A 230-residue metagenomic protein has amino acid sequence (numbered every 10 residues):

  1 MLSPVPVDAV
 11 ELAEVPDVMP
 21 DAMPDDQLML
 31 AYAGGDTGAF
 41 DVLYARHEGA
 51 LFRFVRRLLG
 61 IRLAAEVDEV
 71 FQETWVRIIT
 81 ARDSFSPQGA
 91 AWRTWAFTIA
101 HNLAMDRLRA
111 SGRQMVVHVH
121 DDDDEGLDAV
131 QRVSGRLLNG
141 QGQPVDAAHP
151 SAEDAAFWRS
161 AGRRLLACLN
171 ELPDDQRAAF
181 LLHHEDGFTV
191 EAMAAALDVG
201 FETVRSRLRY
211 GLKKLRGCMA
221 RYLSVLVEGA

Functional and structural regions predicted by a protein language model:
M1-G34, V42-R46, G112-L182, F188-E202 (+2 more regions): Intrinsic, short, N-terminal disordered tails of RNA polymerase sigma-factor systems
M29, F40-Y44, F54, F71 (+3 more regions): Amphipathic alpha-helical segments enriched in hydrophobic/aromatic and basic residues that form the DNA-contacting
A33-G34, R57-R62, E73-A90, A110-S111: Sigma70-family region 2
G38, A90, G187-F188: Residue-level signal for the short linker/turn that defines the boundary of a DNA-recognition helix
Y44-A45, F52, L63-A81, D186: Conserved RNAP core-binding helix
L51, V55, R82, A96 (+1 more regions): Hydrophobic-face residues of short alpha-helical interaction/recognition segments
E69-V76, A90-N102: Structural recognition of an alpha-helix C-terminal capping motif at a helix-to-coil junction
